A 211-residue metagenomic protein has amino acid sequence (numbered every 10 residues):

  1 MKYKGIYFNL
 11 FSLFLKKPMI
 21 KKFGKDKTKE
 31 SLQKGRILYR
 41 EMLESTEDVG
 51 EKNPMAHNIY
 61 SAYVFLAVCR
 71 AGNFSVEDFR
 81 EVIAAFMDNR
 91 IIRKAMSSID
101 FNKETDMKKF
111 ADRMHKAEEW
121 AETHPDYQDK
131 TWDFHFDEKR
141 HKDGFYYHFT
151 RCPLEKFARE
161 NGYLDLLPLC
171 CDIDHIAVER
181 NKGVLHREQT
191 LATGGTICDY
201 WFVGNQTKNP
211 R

Functional and structural regions predicted by a protein language model:
M1-R70: N-terminal, charged low-complexity regulatory/assembly segments
M19, V68-G72, A121, P125 (+2 more regions): Hydrophobic, Leu/Ile/Phe/Ala-enriched alpha-helical segments that form helix-helix packing faces
G24-D26, V49-K52, K94-M107, V184: Charged/polar, low-hydrophobicity segments characteristic of intrinsically disordered regions and flexible loops
Y60-V64, R70-E160: Amphipathic interaction/junction segments at domain boundaries or subunit interfaces
D133-T193: Short, hydrophobic/π-rich interface segment
T193-W201: Beta-rich nucleic-acid/ligand-interaction surfaces
F202-T207: Short beta-strand-to-coil "C-cap" segments at the C-terminal boundary of structured domains/repeats, marking
N209-R211: Short, charged, solvent-exposed linker or helix-capping segments at domain edges/interfaces that act as flexible hinges
